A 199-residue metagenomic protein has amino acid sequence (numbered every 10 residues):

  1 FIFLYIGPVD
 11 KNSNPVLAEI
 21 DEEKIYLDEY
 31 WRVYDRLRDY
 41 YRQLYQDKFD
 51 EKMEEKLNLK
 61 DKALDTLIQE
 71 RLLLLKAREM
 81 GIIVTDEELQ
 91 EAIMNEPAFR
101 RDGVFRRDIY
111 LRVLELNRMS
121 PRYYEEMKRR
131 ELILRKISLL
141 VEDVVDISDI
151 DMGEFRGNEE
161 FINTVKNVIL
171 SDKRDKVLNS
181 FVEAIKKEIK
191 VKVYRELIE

Functional and structural regions predicted by a protein language model:
F1-D61, R112, L116-P121, E160-E199: Short, low-structural-confidence N-terminal segments
L74-L75, M80, V84, E88-E91 (+1 more regions): Non-catalytic accessory/assembly modules
